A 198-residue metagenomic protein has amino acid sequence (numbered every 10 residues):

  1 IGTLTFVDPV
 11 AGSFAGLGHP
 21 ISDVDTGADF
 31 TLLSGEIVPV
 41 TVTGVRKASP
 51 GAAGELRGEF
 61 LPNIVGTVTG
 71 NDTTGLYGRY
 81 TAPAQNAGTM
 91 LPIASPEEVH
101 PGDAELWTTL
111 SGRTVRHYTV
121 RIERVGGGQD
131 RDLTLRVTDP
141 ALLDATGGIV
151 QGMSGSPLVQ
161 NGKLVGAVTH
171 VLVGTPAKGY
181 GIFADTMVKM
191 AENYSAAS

Functional and structural regions predicted by a protein language model:
I1-G147, Q151, Q160-N161, T169 (+1 more regions): Serine endopeptidase catalytic core focused on the charge-relay Asp
S154: Active-site rim segments in enzyme catalytic domains, especially the processed small/beta chain of N-terminal
A197-S198: Short, solvent-exposed mixed-charge patches
